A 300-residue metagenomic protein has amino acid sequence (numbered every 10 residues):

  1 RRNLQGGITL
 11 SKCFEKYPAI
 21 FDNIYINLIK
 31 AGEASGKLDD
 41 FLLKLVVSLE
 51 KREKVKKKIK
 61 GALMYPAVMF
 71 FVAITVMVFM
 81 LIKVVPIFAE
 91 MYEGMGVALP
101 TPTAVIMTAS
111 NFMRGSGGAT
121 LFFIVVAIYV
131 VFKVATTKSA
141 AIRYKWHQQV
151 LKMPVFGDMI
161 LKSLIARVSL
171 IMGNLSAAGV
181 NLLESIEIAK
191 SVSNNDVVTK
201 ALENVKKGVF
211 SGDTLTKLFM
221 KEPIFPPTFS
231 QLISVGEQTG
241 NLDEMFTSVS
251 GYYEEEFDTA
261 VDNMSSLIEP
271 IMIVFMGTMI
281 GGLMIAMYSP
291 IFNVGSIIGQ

Functional and structural regions predicted by a protein language model:
R1-K58, G157-L267: Glycine- and small-hydrophobic-enriched helix-loop-helix hairpins
G7, F88, P154: Conserved hydrophobic/aromatic pocket- or pore-lining residues that grip, position, or stack substrates in active sites
S48, V55-V134, E255-Q300: Bilayer-spanning, highly hydrophobic alpha-helical transmembrane segments
V97-I106, Y144-K162: Membrane-cytosol interface motif
G115, T137-S139, N195: Polar helix-capping/helix-linker motif
A119-K138, L175-S191: Alpha-helical membrane-embedding segments and immediately adjacent membrane-interface amphipathic helices
V131, A135-L151: Membrane-helix boundary/linker segments in multi-pass transporters
P154, G179, P290: Conserved functional loop/turn residues at catalytic and ligand-binding sites
